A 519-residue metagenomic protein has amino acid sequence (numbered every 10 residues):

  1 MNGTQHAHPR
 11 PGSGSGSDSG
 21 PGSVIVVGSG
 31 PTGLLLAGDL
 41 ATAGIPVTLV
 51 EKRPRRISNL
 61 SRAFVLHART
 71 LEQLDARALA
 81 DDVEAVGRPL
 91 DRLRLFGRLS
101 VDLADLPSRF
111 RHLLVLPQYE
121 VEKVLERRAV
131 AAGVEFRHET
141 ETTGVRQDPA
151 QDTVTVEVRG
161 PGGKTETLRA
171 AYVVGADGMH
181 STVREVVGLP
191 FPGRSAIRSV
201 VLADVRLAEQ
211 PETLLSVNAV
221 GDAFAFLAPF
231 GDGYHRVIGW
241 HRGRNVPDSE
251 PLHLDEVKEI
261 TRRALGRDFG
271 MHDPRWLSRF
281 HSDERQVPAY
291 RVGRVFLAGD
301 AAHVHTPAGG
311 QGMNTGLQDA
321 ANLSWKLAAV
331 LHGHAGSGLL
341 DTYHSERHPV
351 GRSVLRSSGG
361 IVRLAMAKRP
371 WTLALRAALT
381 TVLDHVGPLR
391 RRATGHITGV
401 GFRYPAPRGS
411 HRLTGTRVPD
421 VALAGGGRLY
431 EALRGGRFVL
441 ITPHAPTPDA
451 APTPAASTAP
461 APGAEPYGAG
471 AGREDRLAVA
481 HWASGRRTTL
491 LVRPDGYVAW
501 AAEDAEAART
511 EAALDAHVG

Functional and structural regions predicted by a protein language model:
M1-A374, T380-D384, S457: Core Rossmann-like FAD-binding/catalytic domain of the broad FAD-dependent monooxygenase superfamily
N2-S23, A43, S100, L106-S108 (+3 more regions): Helical substrate-recognition/capping region of FAD-dependent monooxygenase/halogenase enzymes
